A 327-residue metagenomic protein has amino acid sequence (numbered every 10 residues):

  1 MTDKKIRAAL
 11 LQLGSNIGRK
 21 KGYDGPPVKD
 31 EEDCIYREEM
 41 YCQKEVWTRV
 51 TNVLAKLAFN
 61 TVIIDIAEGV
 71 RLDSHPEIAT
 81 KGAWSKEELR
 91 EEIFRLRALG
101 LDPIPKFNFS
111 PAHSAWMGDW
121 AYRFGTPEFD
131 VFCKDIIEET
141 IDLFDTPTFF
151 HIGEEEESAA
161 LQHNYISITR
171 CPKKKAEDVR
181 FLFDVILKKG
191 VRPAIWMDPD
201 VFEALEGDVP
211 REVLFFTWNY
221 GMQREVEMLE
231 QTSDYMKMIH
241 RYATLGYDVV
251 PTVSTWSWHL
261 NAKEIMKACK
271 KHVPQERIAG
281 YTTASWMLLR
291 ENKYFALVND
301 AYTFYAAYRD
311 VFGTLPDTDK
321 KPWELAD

Functional and structural regions predicted by a protein language model:
M1-F181, V185-I186, V191-A194: Feature activates predominantly on carbohydrate-active enzymes
M1-T2, K188-G190, Q275, K320-D327: Polar low-complexity intrinsically disordered regions
W47, W84, W116, W120 (+5 more regions): A residue-identity detector for tryptophan
T51, E88, W120, F124 (+6 more regions): Short, isolated positions within intrinsically disordered regulatory regions of eukaryotic proteins
P105-K106, K293, K321: Terminal low-complexity, poorly structured segments
P127-E128, L143-P147, E155-V311: Catalytic-core regions of glycoside hydrolase
A301-D327: Aromatic- and carboxylate-lined catalytic core of secreted/periplasmic carbohydrate-active enzymes
